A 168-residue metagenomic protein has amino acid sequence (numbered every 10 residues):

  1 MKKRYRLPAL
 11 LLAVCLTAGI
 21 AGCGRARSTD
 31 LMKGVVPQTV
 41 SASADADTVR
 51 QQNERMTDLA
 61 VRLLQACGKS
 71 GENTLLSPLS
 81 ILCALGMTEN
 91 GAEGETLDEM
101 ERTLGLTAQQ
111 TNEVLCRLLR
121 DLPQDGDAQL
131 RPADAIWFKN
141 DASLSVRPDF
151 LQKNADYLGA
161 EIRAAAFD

Functional and structural regions predicted by a protein language model:
M1-L10: Bacterial N-terminal signal peptides that target proteins for export
G19-G22: C-terminal motif of bacterial Sec signal peptides marking the signal peptidase cleavage site
G24-P37: Bacterial Sec signal peptide processing site at the extreme N-terminus
T39-S41, N90-D121: Active-site-surrounding "flap" and adjacent substrate/cofactor-binding loops of secreted or lumenal enzymes, prototyped
V40-G71, L75-S80, P132: N-terminal core-entry segment
R55, L59-L63, S80, T96 (+5 more regions): Stable alpha-helical elements in mature extracytoplasmic
G71, T111-D168: Non-catalytic, conformational "gating/processing" segments within enzyme and secreted inhibitor domains
T74-I81, L85-A92: Active-site-proximal helix/loop microenvironment of the serine DD-peptidase/beta-lactamase transpeptidase fold
